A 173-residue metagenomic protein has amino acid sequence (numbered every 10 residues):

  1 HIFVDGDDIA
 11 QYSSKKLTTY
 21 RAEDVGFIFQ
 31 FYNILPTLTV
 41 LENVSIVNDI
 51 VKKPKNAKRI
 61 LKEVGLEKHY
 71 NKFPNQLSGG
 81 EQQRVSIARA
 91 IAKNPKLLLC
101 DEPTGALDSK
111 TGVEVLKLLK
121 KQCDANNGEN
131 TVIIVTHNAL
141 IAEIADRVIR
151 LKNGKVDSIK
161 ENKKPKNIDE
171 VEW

Functional and structural regions predicted by a protein language model:
H1-I144, V148: ABC family nucleotide-binding domain
K152: A cytosolic small-molecule/anion-sensing beta-strand core signal
K155-W173: Conserved beta-strand-loop-alpha-helix hinge in the C-terminal portion of ABC ATPase nucleotide-binding domains
